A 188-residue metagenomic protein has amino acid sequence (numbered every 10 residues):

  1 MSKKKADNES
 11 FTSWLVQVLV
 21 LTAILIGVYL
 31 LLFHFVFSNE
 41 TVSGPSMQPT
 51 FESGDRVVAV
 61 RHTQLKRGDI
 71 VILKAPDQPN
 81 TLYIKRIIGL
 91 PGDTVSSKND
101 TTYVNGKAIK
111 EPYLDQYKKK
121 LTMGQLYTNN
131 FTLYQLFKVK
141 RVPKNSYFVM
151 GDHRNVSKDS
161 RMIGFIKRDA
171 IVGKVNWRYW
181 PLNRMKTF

Functional and structural regions predicted by a protein language model:
S2-L15, S53, V58-F188: Soluble "head" domains of membrane/secretory-pathway proteins
S13, V18, T22-A23, S43 (+1 more regions): Short, flexible segments with low predicted structural confidence
Q17-F35: Hydrophobic membrane-insertion alpha-helices, especially the h-region of bacterial N-terminal signal peptides
Y29-M47: Aromatic-capped interface at the extracytoplasmic side of an N-terminal signal-anchor transmembrane helix
T50: Conserved functional loop/turn residues at catalytic and ligand-binding sites
